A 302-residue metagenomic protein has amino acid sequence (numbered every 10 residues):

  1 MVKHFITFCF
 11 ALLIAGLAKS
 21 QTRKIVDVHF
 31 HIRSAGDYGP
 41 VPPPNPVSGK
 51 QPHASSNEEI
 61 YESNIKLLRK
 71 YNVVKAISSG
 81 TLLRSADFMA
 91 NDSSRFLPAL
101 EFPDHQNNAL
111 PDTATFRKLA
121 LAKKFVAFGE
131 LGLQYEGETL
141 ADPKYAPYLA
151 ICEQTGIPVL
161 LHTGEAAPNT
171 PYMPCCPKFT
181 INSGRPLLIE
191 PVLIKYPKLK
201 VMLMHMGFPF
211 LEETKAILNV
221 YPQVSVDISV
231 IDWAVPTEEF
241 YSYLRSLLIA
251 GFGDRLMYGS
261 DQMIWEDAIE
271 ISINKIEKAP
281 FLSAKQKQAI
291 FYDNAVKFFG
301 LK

Functional and structural regions predicted by a protein language model:
M1-Q21: Bacterial Sec-dependent N-terminal signal peptides
V2-H4, T22-H31, D37, N45-K75 (+2 more regions): Mid-to-C-terminal alpha-helical segments outside catalytic/metal-binding sites
V26-F30, K75-S78, P98-L100, A127-E130 (+4 more regions): Hydrophobic faces of well-ordered beta-strands that scaffold small-molecule active sites in alpha/beta enzyme cores
R33-A35, L83-A86, Q134-E136, E165-T170 (+3 more regions): Active-site environment of divalent metal-dependent phosphoester hydrolases
P40-S55, N169-S183, V235-E238: Short, flexible/disordered intra-domain loops and linkers
I60-N64, T81-F88, A109-R117, R185-I189 (+2 more regions): Alpha-helical scaffolding within the catalytic cores of extracellular/periplasmic polymer-degrading hydrolases
L83-Y172, K178-S183: Active-site gating/metal-coordination segments in enzymes
G184-L187, K200-M202, G207-K302: H/E-rich (His + Asp/Glu) clusters that bind or coordinate divalent metals
